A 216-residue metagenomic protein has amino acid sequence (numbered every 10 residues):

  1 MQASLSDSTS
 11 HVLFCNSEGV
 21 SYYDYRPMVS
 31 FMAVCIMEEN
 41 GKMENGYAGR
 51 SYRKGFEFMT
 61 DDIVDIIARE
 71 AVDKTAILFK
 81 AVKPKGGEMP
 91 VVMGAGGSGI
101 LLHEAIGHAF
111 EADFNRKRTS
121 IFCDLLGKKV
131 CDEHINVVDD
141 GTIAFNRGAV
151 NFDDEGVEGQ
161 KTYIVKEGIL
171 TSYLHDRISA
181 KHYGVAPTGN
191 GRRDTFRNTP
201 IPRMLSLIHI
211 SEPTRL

Functional and structural regions predicted by a protein language model:
M1-S211, R215: N-terminal small-residue-enriched
